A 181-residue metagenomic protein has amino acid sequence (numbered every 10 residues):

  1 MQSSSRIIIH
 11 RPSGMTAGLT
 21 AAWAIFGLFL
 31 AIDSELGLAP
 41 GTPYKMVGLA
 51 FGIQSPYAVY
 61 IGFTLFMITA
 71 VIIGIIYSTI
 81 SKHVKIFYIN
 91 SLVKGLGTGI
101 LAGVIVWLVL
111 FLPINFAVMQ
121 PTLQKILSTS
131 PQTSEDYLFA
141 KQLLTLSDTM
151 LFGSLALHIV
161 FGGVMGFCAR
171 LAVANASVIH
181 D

Functional and structural regions predicted by a protein language model:
M1-D181: Juxtamembrane/disordered regions of integral membrane proteins
